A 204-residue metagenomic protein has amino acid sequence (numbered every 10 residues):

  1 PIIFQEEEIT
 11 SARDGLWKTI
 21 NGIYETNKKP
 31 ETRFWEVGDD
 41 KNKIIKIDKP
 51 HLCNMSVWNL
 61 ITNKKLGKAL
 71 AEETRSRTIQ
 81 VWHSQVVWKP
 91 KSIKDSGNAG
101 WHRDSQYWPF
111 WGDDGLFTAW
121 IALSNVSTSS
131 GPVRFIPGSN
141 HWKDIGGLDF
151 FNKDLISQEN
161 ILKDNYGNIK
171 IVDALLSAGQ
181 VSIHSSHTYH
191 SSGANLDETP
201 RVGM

Functional and structural regions predicted by a protein language model:
I2-W101, Y107-F110, L148: Non-heme Fe(II)-dependent double-stranded beta-helix
A69, S105-F110, I121-S124, G167-D173 (+1 more regions): Short helix-to-loop capping/linker segments positioned immediately adjacent to catalytic or ligand/cofactor-binding
T74-R75, D104-L116, I169-K170, L176 (+1 more regions): A short beta-loop-beta micro-motif enriched in histidine and acidic residues
R77, S105, F110-D113, I121-P132 (+1 more regions): Active-site region of the double-stranded beta-helix
N98-Q106, S186-G193: Histidine-centered catalytic micro-motifs
T118-I121, T199-M204: A short hydrophobic beta-strand segment most commonly corresponding to one strand of the jelly-roll/cupin
A119, H190-D197: Short beta-strand His + acidic residue motifs that chelate non-heme Fe in jelly-roll/DSBH and cupin folds
V126-G193: Double-stranded beta-helix
